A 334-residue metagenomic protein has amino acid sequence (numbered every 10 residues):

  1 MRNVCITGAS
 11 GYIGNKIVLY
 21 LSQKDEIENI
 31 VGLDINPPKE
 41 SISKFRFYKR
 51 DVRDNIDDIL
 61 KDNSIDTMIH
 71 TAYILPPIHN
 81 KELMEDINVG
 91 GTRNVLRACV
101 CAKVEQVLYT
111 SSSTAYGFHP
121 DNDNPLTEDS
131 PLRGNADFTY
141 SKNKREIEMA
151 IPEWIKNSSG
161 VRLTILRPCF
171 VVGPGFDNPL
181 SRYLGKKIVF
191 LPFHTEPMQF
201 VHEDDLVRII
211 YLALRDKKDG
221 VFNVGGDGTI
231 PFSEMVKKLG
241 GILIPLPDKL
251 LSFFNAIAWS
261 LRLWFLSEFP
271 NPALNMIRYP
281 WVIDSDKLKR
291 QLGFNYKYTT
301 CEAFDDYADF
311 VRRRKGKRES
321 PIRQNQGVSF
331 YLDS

Functional and structural regions predicted by a protein language model:
V4-K24: N-terminal Rossmann NAD(P)H-binding glycine-rich loop of SDR-like oxidoreductase domains
R50-G90, A98-A102, F118: NAD(P)H-binding glycine-rich loop region in Rossmannoid oxidoreductase-like domains and their noncatalytic homologs
G90, N94-T139: Conserved Rossmann-fold NAD(P)-dependent oxidoreductase catalytic core, especially the SDR/UDP-sugar
A136-T164: Active-site Tyr-X1-5-Lys
R145, S159-V161, V171-R182, L212-F222 (+1 more regions): Glycine/proline-rich active-site loop of Rossmann-fold NAD(P)-dependent oxidoreductases
I155-E203: NAD(P)-dependent short-chain dehydrogenase/reductase
P192-E196, F222-T229, V236-G241, I277 (+1 more regions): Glycine-rich Rossmann NAD(P)(H)-binding loop
I209-F269, S285, D305, R314-N325 (+1 more regions): Mid/C-terminal beta-alpha module of Rossmann-like enzyme folds, strongest in SDR-family dehydrogenases/epimerases
